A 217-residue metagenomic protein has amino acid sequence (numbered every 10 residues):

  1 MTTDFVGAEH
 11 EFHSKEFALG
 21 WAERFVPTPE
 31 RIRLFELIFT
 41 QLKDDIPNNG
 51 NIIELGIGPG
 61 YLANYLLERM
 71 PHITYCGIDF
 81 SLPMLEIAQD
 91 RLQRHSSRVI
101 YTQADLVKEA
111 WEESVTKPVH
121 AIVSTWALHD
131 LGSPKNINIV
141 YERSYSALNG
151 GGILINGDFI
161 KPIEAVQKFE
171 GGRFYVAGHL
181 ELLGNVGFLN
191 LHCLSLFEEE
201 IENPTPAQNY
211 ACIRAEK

Functional and structural regions predicted by a protein language model:
M1-I46: Conserved class I S-adenosyl-L-methionine
P59-M70: Conserved SAM-binding loop of SAM-dependent methyltransferases across substrates and taxa, primarily the Class I
T74-D79: Conserved SAM-binding motif I beta-strand of class I
S81-P83: Conserved SAM/SAH-binding beta-strand->alpha-helix loop
A88-Q89: Conserved SAM-binding loop
V123: A conserved beta-strand element that flanks and buttresses the S-adenosyl-L-methionine
N138-G150: A short glycine-rich, Lys/Arg-flanked "PGG" loop and its adjoining helix->strand segment in the class I
I155-T205: C-terminal alpha-helical "lid/dimerization" subdomain adjacent to the S-adenosyl-L-methionine
